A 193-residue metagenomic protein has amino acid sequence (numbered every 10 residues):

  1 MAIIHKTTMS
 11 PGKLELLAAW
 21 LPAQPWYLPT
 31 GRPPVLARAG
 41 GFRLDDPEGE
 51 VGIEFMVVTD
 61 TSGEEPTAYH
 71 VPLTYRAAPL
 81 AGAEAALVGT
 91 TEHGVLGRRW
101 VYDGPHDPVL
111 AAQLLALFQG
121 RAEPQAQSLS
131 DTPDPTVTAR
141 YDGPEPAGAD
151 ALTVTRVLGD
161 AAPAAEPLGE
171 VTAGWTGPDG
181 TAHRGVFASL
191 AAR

Functional and structural regions predicted by a protein language model:
M1-L44, Y102: N-terminal domain-onset segments
K13-L21, P29-P33, E54-M56, A83-A85 (+2 more regions): Generic alpha-helix signal with a bias toward terminal, lower-confidence helices and secondary-structure junctions
E15, L21-P22, A37, E64 (+3 more regions): Alpha-helical structural elements
P22, W26, P47, L115-E123: Generic surface-pattern signal
Y27-P66, D134-G143: Short, structured protein-protein interaction patches enriched in aromatics and acidic/basic residues, typified by
A68-P72: Structured soluble/peripheral alpha/beta segments that form catalytic or ligand/cofactor-binding pockets
T74-R193: Internal, well-folded beta-alpha domain core
